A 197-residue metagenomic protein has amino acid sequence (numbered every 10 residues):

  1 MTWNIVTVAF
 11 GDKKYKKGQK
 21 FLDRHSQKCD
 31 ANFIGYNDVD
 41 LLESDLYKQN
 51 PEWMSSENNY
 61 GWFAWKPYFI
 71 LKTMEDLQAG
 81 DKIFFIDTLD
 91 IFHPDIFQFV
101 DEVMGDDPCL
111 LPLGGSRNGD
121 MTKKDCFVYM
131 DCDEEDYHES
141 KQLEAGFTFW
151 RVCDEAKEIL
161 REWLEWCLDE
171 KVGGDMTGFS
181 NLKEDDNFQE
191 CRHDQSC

Functional and structural regions predicted by a protein language model:
M1-C197: Glycosyltransferase catalytic domains, chiefly GT-A lineage
